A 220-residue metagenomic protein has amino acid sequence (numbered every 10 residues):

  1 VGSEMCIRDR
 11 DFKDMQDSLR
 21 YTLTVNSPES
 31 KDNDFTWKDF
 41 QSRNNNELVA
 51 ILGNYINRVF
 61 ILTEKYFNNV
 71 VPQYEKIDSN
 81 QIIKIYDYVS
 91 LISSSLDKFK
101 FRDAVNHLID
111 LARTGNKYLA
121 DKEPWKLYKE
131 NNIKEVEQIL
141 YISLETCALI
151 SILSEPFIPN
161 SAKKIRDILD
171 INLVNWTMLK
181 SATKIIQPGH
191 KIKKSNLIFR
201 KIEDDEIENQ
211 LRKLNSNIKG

Functional and structural regions predicted by a protein language model:
V1-I7: Short, small-residue-biased leader/transition segments that mark boundaries at the very start of proteins
R10-D14, F40-I51, I77-I85, D97-H107 (+2 more regions): Secondary-structure capping and boundary motifs in well-ordered enzyme cores
D11-E64: A conserved active-site cap/scaffold subdomain adjacent to cofactor or substrate pockets
S30, I56-I92, A112, N116-N132: Conserved, charged catalytic cores of large soluble enzymes
N33, S94, F99, I109-G220: Basic, alpha-helical terminal appendages of large translation-related enzymes
K38-F40, E75-S79, D110, D167-N172: A glycine-rich phosphate-binding loop feature that marks nucleotide/adenosyl-phosphate handling sites
N46, D78-D87, D170-T183: Short, mixed-charge aromatic SLiMs
V49-T63, V105, I109-A112, L144 (+1 more regions): Short, hydrophobic, well-ordered secondary-structure elements
